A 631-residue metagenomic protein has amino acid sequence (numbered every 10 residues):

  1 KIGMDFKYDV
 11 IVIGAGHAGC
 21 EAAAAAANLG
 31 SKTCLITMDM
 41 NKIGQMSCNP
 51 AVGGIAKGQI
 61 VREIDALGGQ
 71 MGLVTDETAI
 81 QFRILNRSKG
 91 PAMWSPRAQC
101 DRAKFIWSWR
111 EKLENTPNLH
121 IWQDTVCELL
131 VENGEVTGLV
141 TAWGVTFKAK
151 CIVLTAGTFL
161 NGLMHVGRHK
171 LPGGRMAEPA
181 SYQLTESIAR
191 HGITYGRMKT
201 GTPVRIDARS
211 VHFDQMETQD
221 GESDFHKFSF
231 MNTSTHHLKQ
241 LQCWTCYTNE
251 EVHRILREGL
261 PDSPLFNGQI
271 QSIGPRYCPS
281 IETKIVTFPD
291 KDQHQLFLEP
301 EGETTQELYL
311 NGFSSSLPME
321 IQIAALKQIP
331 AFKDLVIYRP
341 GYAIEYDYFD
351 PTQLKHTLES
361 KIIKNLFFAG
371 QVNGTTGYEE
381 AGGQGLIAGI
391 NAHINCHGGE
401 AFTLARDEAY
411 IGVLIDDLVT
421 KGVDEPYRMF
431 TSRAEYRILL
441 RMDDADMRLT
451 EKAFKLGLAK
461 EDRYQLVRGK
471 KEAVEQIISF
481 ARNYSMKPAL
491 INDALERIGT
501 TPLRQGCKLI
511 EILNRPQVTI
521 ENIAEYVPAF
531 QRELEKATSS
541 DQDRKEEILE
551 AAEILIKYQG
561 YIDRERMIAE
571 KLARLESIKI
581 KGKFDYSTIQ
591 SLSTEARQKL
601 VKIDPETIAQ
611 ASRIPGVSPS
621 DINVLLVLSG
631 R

Functional and structural regions predicted by a protein language model:
D5-A18: Beta1/beta-strand and adjacent pyrophosphate-binding region of the FAD-binding site in flavoprotein oxidoreductases
K7, A24-E128, W143, T155-R175 (+4 more regions): Conserved N-terminal/central alpha/beta ligand/cofactor-binding core
I13, T146-G157: Short hydrophobic core segments
N41, K57, E186-I323, I411 (+3 more regions): An anion/pyrophosphate-binding glycine-rich loop and adjacent beta-alpha core in soluble alpha-beta enzymes
L130-T146: Conserved beta-strand-loop-beta-strand element in the redox core of flavoprotein oxidoreductases
Y309-T375, T403-D416, K545-K599, D604: A glycine-rich dinucleotide-binding beta-alpha-beta segment and adjacent secondary-structure elements that constitute
A381-F402: Internal hydrophobic alpha-helix adjacent to the cofactor/substrate pocket in enzyme cavities
R433, T450-N623, V627-R631: Extended, charge-enriched "interface" segments that sit outside catalytic cores
